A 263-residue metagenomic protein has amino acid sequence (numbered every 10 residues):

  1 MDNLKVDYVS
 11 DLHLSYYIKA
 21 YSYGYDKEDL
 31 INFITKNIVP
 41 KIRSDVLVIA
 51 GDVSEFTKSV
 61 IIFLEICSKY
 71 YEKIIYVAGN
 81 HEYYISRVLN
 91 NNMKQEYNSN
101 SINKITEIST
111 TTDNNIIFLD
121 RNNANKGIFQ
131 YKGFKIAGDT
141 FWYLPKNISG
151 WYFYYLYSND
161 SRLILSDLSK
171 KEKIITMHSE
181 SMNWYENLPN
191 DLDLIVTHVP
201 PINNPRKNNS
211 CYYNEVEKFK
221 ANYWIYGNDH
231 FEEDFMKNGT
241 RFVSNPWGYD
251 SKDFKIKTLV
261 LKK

Functional and structural regions predicted by a protein language model:
M1-V77, H81-N90, K94, N190 (+1 more regions): N-terminal active-site segment of His-dependent metallophosphoesterases
D2-N3, Q130, C211-N222, D229-K263: Binuclear metal-dependent phosphoesterase catalytic core
N3-H13, G133-W142, L194-T197, R241-P246: Active-site-proximal beta-strand elements of phosphoester/diester hydrolases
Y8-S10, L47-D52, I75-N80, I117-A124 (+3 more regions): Active-site neighborhood of phospho(di)ester-bond hydrolases with catalytic His/Asp-centered motifs
H13-A20, S54-K58, H81-N92, N123-F129 (+4 more regions): Active-site environment of divalent metal-dependent phosphoester hydrolases
I61-F63, N98-S101, K207-V216: Charged helix-capping and loop-helix junction motifs
K73-I148: A basic- and aromatic-enriched beta-loop-alpha substructure that forms the phosphate/nucleotide- and DNA/RNA-contacting
K135-N203: Active-site-proximal loop/helix segment associated with metal-binding centers of metalloenzymes
